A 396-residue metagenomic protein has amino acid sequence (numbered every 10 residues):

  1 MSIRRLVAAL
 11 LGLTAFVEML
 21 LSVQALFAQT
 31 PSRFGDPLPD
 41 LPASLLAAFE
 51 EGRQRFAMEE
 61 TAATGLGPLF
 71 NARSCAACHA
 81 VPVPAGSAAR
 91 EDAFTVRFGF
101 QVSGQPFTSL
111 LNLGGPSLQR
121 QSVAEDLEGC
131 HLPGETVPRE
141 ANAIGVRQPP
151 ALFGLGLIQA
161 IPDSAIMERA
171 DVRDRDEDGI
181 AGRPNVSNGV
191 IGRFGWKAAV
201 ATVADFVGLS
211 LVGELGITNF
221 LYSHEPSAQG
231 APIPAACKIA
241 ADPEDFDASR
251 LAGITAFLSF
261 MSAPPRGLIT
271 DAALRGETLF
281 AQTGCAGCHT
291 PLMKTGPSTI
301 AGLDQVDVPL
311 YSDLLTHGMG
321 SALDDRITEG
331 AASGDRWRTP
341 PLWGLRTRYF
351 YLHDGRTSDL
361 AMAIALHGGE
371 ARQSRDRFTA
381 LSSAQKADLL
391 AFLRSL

Functional and structural regions predicted by a protein language model:
M1-A8: N-terminal secretory signal peptides that target proteins for export/translocation
A9-A25: Bacterial N-terminal signal peptides
L26-L396: Periplasmic c-type cytochrome electron-transfer domains
